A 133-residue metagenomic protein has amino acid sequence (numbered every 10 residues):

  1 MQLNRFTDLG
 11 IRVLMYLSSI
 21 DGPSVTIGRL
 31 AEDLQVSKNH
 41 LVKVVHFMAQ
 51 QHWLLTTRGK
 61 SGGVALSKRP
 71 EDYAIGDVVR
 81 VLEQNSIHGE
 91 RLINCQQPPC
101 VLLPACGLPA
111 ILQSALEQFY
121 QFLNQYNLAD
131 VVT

Functional and structural regions predicted by a protein language model:
L3-R5, L9-V36, A65: N-terminal helix-turn-helix DNA-binding core of bacterial DNA-binding proteins
L14, V45-H46: Short, hydrophobic-biased segments on the C-terminal half of alpha helices that form "recognition helices"
N39: Key DNA-contact positions within bacterial/archaeal DNA-binding proteins
Q51-H52: Glycine-centered, phosphate/nucleic-acid-interacting loop/turn motifs that mediate DNA/RNA or nucleotide
T56: Short beta-strand "wing" residues that participate in macromolecule-binding interfaces
K60-S67: Minor-groove-contacting beta-hairpin "wing" of winged helix-turn-helix DNA-binding domains
S67-T133: Non-DNA-binding regulatory cores of transcription-related proteins, predominantly C-terminal effector-binding
